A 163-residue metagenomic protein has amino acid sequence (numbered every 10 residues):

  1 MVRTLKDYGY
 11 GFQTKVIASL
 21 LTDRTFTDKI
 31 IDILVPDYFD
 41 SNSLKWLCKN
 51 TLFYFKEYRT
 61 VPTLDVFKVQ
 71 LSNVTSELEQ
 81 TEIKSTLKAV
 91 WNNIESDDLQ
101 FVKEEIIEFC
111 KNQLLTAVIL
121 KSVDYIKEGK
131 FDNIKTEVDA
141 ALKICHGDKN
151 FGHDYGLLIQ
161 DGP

Functional and structural regions predicted by a protein language model:
M1-F109: Noncatalytic partner-interaction/assembly domains of nucleic-acid and motor enzyme complexes, especially the accessory
A18, A140-P163: The Walker A/P-loop phosphate-binding site
D97, I126-K130: Short helix-adjacent coil turns
C110-Q113, A117: Signal-transmission coiled-coil "S-helix"-like helices that couple sensory/receiver modules to catalytic effector
Q113, I126, L142-C145: A structural signal for well-ordered alpha-helices, especially hydrophobic packing surfaces of coiled-coils
